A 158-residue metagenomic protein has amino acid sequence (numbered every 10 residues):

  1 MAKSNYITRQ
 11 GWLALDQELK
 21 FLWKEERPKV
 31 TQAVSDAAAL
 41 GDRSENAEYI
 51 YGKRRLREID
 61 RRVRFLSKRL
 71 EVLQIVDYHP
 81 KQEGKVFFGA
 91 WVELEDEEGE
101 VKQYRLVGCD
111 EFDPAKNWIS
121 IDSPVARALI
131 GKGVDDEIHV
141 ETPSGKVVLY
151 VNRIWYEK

Functional and structural regions predicted by a protein language model:
M1-A2, N152-K158: Short, charged, intrinsically disordered terminal tails
M1-A2, Q17, S44, L70-E71 (+4 more regions): Residue-level signal for pocket-adjacent positions within structured domains
M1-R61: N-terminal cationic and glycine-rich segments that engage phosphates or anionic surfaces
W23-E26, L70-Q74, G133, K158: Conserved NTP-handling cores and scaffolds of large molecular machines
A47-P80, G84: Internal alpha/beta loop-helix hairpins
V76-W155: Non-DNA-binding regulatory cores of transcription-related proteins, predominantly C-terminal effector-binding
